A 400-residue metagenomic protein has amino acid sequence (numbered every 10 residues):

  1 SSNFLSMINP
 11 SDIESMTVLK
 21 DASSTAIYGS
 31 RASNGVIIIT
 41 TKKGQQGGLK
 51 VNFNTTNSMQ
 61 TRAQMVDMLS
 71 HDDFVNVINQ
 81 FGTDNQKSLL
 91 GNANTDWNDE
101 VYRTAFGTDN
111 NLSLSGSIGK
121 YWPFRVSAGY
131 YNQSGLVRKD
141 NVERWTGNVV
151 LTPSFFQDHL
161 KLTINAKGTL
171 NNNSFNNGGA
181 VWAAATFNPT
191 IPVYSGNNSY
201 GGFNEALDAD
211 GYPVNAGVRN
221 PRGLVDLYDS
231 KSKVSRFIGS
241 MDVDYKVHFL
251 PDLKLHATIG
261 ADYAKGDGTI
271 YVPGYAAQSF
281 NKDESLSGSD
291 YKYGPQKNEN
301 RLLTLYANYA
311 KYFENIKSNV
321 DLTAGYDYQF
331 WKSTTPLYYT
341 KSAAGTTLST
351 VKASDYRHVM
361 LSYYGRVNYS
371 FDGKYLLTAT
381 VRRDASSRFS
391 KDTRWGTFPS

Functional and structural regions predicted by a protein language model:
S1, L5, G35-V36, K43-K139 (+5 more regions): Residues embedded in well-ordered regular secondary structure
S1-K20: Short acidic/polar hinge/loop motifs at secondary-structure boundaries that mediate gating or recognition
M16-T17, I37-I39: Non-catalytic regulatory/gating segments with a bias toward low-complexity or hydrophobic composition
G44-L49, R62, G119-W122, F156-L162 (+3 more regions): Short loop/turn motifs that connect adjacent beta-strands in outer-membrane beta-barrel proteins
N57-T61, Y130-S134, G168-N172, A261-D267 (+4 more regions): Transmembrane beta-strands of outer-membrane beta-barrel pores
T61, V66-F81, T169-Y212: A surface-exposed, glycine/aromatic-enriched loop/edge motif typical of exported proteins
M68-V75, V142-T146, G179-N188, Y271-K282 (+2 more regions): Flexible, surface-exposed loop regions and adjacent strand-edge segments of Gram-negative outer-membrane beta-barrel
K87-S115, P273, A277, D283-L376 (+1 more regions): Outer-membrane beta-barrel transmembrane domain signature of Gram-negative proteins, especially the mid-to-C-terminal
